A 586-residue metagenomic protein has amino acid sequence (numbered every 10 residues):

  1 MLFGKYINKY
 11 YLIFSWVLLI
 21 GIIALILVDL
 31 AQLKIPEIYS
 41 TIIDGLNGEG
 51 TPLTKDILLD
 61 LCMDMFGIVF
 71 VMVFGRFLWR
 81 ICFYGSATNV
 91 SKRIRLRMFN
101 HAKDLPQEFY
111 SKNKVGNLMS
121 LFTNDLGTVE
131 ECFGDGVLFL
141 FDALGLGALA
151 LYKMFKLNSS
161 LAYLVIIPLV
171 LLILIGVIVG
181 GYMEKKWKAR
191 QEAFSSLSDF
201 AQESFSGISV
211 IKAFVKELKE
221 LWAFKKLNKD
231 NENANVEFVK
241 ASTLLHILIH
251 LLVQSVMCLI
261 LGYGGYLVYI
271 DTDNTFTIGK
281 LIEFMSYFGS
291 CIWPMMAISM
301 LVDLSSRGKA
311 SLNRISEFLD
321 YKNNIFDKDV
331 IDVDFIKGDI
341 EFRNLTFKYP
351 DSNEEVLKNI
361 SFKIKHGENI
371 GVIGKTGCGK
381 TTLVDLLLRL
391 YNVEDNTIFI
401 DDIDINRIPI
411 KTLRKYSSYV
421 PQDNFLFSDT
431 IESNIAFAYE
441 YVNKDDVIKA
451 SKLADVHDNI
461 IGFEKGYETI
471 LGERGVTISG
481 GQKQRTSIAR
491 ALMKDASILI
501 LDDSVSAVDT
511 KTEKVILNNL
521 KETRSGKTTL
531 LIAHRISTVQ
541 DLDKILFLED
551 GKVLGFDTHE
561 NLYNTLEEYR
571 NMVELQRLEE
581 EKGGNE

Functional and structural regions predicted by a protein language model:
M1-Q32, N47-D64, W79-F83, A87 (+13 more regions): Membrane-integrated ABC transporters
I13, V17-D29, K34, I68-M72 (+2 more regions): Transmembrane helices of ABC transporter permease
W16-I38, M65, R80-Y84, E130-G145 (+4 more regions): Alpha-helical segments in transporter systems
L30, I68-A87, L138-G145, I166-E192 (+4 more regions): Alpha-helical transmembrane segments of multi-pass membrane proteins
F83, K103-A148: Juxtamembrane loop-to-helix connectors within ABC transporter transmembrane domains
Q107-E108, L126-F133, V137, G145 (+6 more regions): An intracellular "coupling" helix at the cytosolic face of ABC transporter transmembrane type-1 domains
K153-I167, A241-N313, F318-L319: Helix-loop-helix
V333-E586: ABC-type nucleotide-binding domain
